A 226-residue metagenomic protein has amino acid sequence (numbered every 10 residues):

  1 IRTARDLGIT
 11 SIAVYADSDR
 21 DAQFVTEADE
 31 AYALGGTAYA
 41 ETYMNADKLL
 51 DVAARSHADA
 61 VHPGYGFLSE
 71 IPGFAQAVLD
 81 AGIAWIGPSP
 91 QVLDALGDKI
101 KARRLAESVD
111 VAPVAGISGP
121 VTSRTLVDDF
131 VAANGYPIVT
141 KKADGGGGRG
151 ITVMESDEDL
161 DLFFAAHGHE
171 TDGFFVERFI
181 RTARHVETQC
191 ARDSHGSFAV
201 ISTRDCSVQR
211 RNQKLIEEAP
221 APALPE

Functional and structural regions predicted by a protein language model:
I1-E226: N-terminal beta-alpha lobe that positions the nucleotide/phosphoryl donor in ATP/NTP-coupled carboxylate activation
